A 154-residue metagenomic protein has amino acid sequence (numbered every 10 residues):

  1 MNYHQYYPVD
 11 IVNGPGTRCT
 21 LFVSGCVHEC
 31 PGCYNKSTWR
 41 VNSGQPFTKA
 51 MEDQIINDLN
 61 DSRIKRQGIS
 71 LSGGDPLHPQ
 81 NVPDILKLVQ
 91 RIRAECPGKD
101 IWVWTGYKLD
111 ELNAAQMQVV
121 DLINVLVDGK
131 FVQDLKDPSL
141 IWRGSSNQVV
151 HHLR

Functional and structural regions predicted by a protein language model:
N2-E29: N-terminal pre-triad scaffold of radical SAM enzymes
N2-H4, T17, N35-V103, L109-Q116: Conserved Radical SAM active-site core
P79-R93, K136-R154: P-loop/Walker A phosphate-binding loop and immediately adjacent motor/lid segment at beta-alpha junctions
L112, D134-K136: Short active-site-adjacent structural elements
L122-V132: Non-cysteine beta-strand/loop elements that form the S-adenosyl-L-methionine
